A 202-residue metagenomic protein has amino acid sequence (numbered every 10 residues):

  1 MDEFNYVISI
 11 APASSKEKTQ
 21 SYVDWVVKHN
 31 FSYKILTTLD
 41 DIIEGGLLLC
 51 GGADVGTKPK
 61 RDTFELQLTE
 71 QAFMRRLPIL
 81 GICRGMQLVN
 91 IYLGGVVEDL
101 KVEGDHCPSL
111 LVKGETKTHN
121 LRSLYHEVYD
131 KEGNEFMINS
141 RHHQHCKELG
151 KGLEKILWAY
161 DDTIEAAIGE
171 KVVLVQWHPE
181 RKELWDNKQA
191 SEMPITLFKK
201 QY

Functional and structural regions predicted by a protein language model:
M1-R84, I91-E98, E103-M137, H143 (+3 more regions): N-terminal beta1-alpha1 cap of cysteine-dependent amidohydrolase-like domains
V173-V175: Residue-level marker for buried hydrophobic side chains located in beta-strands that build the well-ordered beta-sheet
